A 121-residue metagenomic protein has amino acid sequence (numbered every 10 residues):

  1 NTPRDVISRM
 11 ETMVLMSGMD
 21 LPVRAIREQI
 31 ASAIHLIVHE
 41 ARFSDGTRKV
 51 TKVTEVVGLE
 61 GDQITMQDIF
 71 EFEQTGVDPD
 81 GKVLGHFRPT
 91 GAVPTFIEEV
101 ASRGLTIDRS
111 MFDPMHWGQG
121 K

Functional and structural regions predicted by a protein language model:
N1-G61: Conserved P-loop NTPase nucleotide-binding/switch module
K49-K121: NTP-binding/hydrolysis catalytic cores, primarily Walker-type P-loop NTPases
